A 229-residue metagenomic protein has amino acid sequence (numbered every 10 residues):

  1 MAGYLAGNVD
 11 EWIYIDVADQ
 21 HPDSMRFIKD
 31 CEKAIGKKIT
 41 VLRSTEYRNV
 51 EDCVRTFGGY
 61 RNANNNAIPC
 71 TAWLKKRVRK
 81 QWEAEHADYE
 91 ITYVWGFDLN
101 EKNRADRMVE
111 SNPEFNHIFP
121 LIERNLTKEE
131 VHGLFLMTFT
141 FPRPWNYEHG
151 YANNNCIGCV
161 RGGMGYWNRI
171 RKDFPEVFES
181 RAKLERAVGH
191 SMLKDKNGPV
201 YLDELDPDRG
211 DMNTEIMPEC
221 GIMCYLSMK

Functional and structural regions predicted by a protein language model:
M1-K229: Nucleotide-activated chemistry modules centered on ATP-dependent adenylation/adenylyltransferase
